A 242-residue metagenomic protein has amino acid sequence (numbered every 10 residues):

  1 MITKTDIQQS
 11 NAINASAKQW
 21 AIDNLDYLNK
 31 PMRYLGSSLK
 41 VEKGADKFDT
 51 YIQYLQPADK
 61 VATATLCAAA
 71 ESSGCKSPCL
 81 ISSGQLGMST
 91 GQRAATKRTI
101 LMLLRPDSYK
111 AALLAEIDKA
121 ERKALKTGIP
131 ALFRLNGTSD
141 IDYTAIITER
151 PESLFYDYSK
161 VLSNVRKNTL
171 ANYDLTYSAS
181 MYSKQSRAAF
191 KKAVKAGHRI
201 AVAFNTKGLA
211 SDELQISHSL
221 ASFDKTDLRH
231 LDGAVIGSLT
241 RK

Functional and structural regions predicted by a protein language model:
M1-K242: Class I S-adenosyl-L-methionine
